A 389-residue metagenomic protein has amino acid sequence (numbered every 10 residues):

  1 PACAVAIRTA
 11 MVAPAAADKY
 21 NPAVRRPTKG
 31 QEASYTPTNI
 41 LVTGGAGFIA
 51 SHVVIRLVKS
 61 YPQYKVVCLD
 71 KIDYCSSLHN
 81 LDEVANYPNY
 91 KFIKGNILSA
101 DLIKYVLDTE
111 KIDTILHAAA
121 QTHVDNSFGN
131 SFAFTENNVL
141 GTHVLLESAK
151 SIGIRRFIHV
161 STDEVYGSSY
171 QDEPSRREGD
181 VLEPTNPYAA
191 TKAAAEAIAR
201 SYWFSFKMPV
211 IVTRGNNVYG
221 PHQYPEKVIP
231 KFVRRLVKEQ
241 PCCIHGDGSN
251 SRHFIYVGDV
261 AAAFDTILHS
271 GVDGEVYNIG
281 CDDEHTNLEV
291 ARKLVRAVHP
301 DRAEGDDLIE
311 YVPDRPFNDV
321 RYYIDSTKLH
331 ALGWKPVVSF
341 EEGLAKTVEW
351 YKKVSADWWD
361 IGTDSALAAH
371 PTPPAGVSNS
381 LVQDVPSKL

Functional and structural regions predicted by a protein language model:
A6-V218, P336, K346, K353-D364 (+2 more regions): N-terminal Rossmann-like NAD(P)+-binding domain of SDR-like oxidoreductases, especially those catalyzing
P14, D18-Y20, V24, A33 (+2 more regions): C-terminal substrate-binding subdomain of Rossmann-fold SDR/epimerase-dehydratase oxidoreductases
L57, Y202, K231-L236, A263-I267: A short, amphipathic alpha-helix embedded in the catalytic core of nucleotide-handling enzymes
D101, D113, D125, F132 (+9 more regions): Residues in well-ordered alpha-helical elements
I158, V165-Q171, K207, Q223 (+2 more regions): Proline-centered turn/helix-capping motifs that create local helix->coil transitions or kinks
P184-T191, G215, P221, P225-I229 (+1 more regions): The catalytic Tyr-centered alpha-helix of NAD(P)H-dependent dehydrogenases
A194, I198, Y202, F232 (+2 more regions): Hydrophobic alpha-helix immediately C-terminal to the catalytic Tyr-X-X-X-Lys motif of short-chain
